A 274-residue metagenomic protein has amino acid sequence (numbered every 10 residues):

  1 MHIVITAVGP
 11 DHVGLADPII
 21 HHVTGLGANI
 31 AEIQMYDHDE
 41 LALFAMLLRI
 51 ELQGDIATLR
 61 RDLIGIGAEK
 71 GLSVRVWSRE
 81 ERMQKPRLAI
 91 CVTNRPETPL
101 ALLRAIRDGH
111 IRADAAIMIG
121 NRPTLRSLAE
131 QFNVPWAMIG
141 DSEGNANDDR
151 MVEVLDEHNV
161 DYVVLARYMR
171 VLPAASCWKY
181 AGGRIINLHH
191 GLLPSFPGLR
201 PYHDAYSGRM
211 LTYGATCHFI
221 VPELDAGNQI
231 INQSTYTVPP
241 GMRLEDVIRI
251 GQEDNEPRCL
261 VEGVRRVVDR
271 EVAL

Functional and structural regions predicted by a protein language model:
M1-P86: A conserved regulatory-domain signal marking ACT and ACT-like small-molecule sensing domains and adjacent regulatory
P10, L88-E97: Short, glycine-rich nucleotide/cofactor-binding loops
I30, V74, W136-A137, Y162 (+2 more regions): Hydrophobic beta-strand scaffold residues
P96-R107: Histidine-anchored nucleotide/phosphate-binding helix
G109-A113, W178-A181: Short, conserved loop/helix-junction motifs that constitute active-site signature segments in enzyme catalytic cores
A113-T124: Short internal beta-strands
R122, E143, N147-R150, H158-L274: Donor/substrate-binding cores of folate-linked one-carbon enzymes
L128-S142: Conserved nucleotide-sugar phosphate-binding/catalytic loop shared by glycosyltransferases and other
